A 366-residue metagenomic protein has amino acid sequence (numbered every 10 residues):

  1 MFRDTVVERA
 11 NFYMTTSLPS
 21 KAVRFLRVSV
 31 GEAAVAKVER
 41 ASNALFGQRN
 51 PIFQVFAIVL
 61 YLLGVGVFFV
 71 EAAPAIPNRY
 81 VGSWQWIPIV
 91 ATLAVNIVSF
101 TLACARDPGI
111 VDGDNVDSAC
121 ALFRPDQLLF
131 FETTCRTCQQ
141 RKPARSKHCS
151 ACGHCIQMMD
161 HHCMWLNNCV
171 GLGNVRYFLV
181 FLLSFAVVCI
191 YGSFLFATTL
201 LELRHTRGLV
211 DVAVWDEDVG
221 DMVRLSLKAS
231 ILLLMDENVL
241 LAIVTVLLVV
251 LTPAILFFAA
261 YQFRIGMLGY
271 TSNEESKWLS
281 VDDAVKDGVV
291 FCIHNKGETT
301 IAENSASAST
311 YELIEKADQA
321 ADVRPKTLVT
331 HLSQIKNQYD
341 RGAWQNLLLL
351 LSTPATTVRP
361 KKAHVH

Functional and structural regions predicted by a protein language model:
M1-H162, L166-H366: Membrane-associated feature with strongest affinity for ZDHHC
